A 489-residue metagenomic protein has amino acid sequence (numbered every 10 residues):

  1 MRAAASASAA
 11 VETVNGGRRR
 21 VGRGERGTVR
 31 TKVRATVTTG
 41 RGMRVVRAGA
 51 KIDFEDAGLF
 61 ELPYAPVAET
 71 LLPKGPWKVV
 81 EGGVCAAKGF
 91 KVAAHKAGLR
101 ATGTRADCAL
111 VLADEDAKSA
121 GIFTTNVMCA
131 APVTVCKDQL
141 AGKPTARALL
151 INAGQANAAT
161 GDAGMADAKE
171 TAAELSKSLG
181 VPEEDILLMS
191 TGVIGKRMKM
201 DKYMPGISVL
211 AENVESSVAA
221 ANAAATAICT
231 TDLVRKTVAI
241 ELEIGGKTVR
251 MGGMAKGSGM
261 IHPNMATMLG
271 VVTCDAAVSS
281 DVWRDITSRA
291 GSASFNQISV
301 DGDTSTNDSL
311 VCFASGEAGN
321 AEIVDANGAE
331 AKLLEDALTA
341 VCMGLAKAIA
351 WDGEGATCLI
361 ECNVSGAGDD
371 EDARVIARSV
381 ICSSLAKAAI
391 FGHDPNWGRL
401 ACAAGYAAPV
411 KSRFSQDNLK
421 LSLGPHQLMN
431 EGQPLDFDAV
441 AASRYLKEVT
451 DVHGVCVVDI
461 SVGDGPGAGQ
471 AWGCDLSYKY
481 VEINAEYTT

Functional and structural regions predicted by a protein language model:
M1-A7, V33-V67: N-terminal mitochondrial targeting presequences
M1-T31: N-terminal chloroplast transit peptides
V11, R26-V29, R34-V37, R41 (+1 more regions): A detector of low-complexity, intrinsically disordered, Ser/Thr/Gly/Pro/Ala-rich segments
G16, R41-M43, G246: Intrinsic-disorder/low-complexity loop/linker signature
G49-E170, S176-T489: A structural signal for small-residue-enriched, beta-sheet-centric alpha/beta enzyme cores and oligomeric scaffold folds
